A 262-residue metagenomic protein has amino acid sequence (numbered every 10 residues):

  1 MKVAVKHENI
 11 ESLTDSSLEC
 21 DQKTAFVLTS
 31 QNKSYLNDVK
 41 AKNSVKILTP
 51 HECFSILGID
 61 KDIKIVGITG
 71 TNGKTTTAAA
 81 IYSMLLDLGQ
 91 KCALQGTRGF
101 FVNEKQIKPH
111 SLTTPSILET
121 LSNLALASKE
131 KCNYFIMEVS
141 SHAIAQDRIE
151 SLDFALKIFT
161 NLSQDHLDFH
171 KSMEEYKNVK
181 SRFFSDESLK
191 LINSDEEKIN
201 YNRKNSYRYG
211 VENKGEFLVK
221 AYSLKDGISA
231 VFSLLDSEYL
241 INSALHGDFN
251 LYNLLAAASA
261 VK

Functional and structural regions predicted by a protein language model:
M1-D60, S185, L218-S223, E238 (+3 more regions): N-terminal leader/targeting and accessory segments in enzymes
K2-V3, K171-E174, K204-K262: Adenine nucleotide phosphate-binding catalytic loops in nucleotide-utilizing enzymes
S16, N32, E196, N205-Y207: Short, solvent-exposed helix-helix connector turns and helix-capping sites enriched in acidic/polar residues
S17, N72, S141, N213 (+1 more regions): Short, well-ordered turn and helix-capping elements at secondary-structure junctions
S17, S34, S140-S141, A145 (+1 more regions): Short linear Ser/Thr-Pro motifs
S17-E19, F26, F154-F159, K177-F184 (+3 more regions): Aromatic-residue hotspot detector
V27-N32, I192-D195, V211: Structural motif
E52-K190, S194, K198-N205, L234 (+1 more regions): Phosphate-binding loop of NTP-binding sites
